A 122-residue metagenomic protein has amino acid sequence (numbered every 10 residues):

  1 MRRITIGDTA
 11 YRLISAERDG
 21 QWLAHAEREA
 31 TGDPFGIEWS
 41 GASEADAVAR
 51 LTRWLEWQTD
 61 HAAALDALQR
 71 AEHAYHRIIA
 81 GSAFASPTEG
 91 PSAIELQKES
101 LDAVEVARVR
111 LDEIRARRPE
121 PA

Functional and structural regions predicted by a protein language model:
M1-L23: Short N-terminal "domain-start" leader segments that mark the transition from disordered tails or signal peptides into
S15-F35, H76-I79, A83: Short aromatic-glycine-(Arg/Gly/Cys) micro-motifs in beta-strand/loop hairpins
E29-W57, L96: A short, exposed loop/beta-hairpin motif centered on an aromatic-Gly-Thr core
R53-E72: Short, charge/polar-rich alpha-helical segments
W57, A74, G81, T88 (+2 more regions): Soluble, cytosolic/nucleoplasmic coiled-coil alpha-helices used as oligomeric scaffolds and tethers in large eukaryotic
H61-A62, L96-A122: Amphipathic alpha-helical coiled-coil segments
A67-E95: Short E/K-rich amphipathic alpha-helical oligomerization segments
